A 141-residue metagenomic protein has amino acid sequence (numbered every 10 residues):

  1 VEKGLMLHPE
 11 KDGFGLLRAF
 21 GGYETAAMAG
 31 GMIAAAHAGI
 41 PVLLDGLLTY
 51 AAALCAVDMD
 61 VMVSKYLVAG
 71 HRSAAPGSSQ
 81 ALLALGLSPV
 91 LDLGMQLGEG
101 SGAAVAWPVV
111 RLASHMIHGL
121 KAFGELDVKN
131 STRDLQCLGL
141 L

Functional and structural regions predicted by a protein language model:
V1-L141: N-terminal loops that bind phosphate or other acidic moieties and the adjacent beta-alpha structural core
